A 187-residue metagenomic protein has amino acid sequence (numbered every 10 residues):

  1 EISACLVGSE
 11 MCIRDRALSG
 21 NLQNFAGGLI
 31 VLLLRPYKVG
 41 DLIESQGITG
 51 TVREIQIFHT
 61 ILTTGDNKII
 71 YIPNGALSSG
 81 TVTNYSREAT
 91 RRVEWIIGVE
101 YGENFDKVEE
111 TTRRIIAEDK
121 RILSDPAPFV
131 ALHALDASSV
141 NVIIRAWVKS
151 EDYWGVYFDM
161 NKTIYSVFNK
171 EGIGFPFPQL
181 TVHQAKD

Functional and structural regions predicted by a protein language model:
E1-G8, C12-I13: Single conserved hydrophobic/aromatic residue that forms the stacking wall/gate of nucleotide- or nucleobase-binding
R16, Q46, G102, S150-E151: Residues at alpha-helix boundaries and the short loops/turns that link adjacent helices
A17, N21-L32: Membrane-spanning helices that line or support transport/gating and their immediate boundary helices in channels
I30-D125, V140: Soluble accessory domains appended to multi-pass membrane transport proteins
E103, R113, L123-D187: Solvent-exposed, non-transmembrane regulatory segments of membrane-associated proteins
